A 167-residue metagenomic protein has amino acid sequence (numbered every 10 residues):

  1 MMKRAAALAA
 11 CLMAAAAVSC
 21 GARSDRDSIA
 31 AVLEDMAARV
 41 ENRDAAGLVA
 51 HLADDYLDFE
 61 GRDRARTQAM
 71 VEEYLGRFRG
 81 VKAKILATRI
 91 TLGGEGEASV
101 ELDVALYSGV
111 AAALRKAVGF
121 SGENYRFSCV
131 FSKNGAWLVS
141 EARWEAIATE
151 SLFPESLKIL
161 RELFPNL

Functional and structural regions predicted by a protein language model:
M1-V18: Sec-dependent bacterial lipoprotein signal peptides
V18-A50, E73: Short, low-complexity N-terminal intrinsically disordered segments enriched in polar/charged residues
A22-I29, E41, E60-R64, V81 (+2 more regions): Solvent-exposed, acidic/flexible segments
R39-G47, R79-R89, F127, G135: N-terminal short leaders/motifs
V49-S99, D103-Y107: Short solvent-exposed beta->alpha transition segments
E95-L167: Exposed beta-sheet edge and beta->alpha loop/turn motif
